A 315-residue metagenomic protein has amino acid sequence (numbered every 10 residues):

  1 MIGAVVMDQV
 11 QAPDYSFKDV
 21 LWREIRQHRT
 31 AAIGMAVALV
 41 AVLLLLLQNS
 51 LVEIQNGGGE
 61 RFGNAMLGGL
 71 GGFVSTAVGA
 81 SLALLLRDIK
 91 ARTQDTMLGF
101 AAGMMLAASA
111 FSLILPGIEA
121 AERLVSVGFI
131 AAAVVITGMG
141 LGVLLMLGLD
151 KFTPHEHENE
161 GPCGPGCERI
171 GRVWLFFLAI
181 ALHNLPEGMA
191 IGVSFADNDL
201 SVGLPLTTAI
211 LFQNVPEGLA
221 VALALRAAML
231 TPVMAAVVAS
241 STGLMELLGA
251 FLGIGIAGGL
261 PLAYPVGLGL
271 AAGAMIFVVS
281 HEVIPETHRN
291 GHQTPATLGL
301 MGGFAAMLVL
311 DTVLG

Functional and structural regions predicted by a protein language model:
M1-G315: Intrinsically disordered, metal-sensing/regulatory segments
